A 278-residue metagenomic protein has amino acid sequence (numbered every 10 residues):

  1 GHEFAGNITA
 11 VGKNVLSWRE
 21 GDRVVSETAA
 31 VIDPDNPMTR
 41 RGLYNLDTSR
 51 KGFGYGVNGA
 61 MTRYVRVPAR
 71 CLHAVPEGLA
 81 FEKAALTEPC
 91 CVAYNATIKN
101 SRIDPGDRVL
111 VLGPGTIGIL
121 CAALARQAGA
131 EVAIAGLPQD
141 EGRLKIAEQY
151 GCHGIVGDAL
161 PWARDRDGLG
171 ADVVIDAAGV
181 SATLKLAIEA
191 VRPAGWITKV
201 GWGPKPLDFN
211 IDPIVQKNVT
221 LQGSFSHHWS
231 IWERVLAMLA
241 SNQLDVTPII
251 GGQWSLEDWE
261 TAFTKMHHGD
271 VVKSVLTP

Functional and structural regions predicted by a protein language model:
G1-D35, P76-G78: Glycine-rich beta-strand-centered segment in the early N-terminal region that forms part of a ligand/cofactor-binding
A30-L112: NAD(P)H dinucleotide-binding glycine-rich loop of Rossmann-like/cofactor-binding domains, especially the beta1-alpha1
L79-L160: Mid-domain Rossmann-like dinucleotide-binding core that forms the NAD(H)/NADP(H) cofactor-binding site
I134, G142, S181-S241, P278: Glycine-rich phosphate-binding loop and adjacent beta-alpha segment of Rossmann(oid) nucleotide-cofactor-binding
A159-G168: Short amphipathic alpha-helix with an adjacent loop that forms part of the alpha/beta core around
P161, K185-E189, W232-P278: C-terminal hydrophobic helical "lid"/dimerization subdomain of Rossmann-like NAD(P)H-dependent oxidoreductases
